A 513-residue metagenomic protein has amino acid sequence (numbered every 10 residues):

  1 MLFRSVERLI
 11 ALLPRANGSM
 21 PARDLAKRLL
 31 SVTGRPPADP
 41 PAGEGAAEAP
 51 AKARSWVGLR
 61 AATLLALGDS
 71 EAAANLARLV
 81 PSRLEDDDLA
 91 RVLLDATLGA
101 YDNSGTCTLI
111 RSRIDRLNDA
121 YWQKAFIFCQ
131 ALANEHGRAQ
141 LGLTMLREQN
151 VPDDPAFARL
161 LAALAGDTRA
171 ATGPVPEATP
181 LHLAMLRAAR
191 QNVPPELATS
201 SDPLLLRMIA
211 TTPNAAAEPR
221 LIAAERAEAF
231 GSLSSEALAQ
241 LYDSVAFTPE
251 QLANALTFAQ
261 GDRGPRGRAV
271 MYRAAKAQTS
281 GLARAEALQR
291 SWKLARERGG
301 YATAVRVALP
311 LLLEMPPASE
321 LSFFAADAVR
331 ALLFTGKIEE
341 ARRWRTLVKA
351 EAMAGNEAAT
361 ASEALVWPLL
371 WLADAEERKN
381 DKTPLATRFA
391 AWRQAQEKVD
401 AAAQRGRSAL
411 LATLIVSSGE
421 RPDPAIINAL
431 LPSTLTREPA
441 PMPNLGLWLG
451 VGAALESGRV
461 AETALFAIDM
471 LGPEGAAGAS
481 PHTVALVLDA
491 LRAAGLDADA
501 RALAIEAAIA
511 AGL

Functional and structural regions predicted by a protein language model:
S5, A49-G58, R83-V92, R116-A125 (+14 more regions): Generic helix N-cap/helix-start motif at coil->alpha-helix transitions
L12-A16, L29-T33, A77-P81, S112-I114 (+5 more regions): Alpha-helical solenoid scaffolds that mediate protein-protein interactions, centered on TPR/SEL1-like repeats but also
L65, T97-G99, F128-L132, L333-G336 (+1 more regions): Hydrophobic/aromatic side-chain positions at a characteristic register within alpha-helices of tetratricopeptide repeats
S70-A73, N103-C107, H136-G142, A304 (+2 more regions): Solenoid-repeat scaffolds in large eukaryotic assemblies
G105-S200, A359, A375-R378, T383: Extended amphipathic alpha-helical segments with heptad-repeat/coiled-coil character used for oligomerization, fusion
R159-W344: Long, internal scaffold/assembly segments composed of regular secondary structure
N356-A364, P368, T413-S417, A425-L513: C-terminal soluble interaction/assembly domains
